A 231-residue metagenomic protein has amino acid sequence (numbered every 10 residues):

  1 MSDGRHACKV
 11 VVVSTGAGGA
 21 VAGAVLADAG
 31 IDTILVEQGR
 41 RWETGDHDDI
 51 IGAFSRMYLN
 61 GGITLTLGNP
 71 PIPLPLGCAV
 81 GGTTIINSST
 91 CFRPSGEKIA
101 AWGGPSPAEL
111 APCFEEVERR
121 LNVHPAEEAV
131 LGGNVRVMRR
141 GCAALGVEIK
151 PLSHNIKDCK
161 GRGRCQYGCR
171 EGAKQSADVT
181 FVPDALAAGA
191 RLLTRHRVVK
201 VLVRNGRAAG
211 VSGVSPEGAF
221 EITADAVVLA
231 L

Functional and structural regions predicted by a protein language model:
M1-W102, S106-P107, G213: N-terminal glycine-rich phosphate/pyrophosphate-binding loop and immediately adjacent elements
G4-C8, E217-A226: Core beta-strand elements of the Rossmann-like FAD/NAD(P) dinucleotide-binding domain in flavoenzyme oxidoreductases
S14, Q38, A224, A230-L231: Short, well-ordered coil/turn residues at beta-beta hairpins and beta-strand->alpha-helix junctions within
A17, R195-V199, S215-P216: Conserved SAM/SAH-binding loop
V80, T84-C159: Rossmann-like flavin
A126-V135, N155, Q166-D184, L193-R195: Short beta-strand to alpha-helix junction loop
S153-I156, T194-A209: A conserved short coil-to-beta-strand element within the FAD-binding core of flavoproteins
